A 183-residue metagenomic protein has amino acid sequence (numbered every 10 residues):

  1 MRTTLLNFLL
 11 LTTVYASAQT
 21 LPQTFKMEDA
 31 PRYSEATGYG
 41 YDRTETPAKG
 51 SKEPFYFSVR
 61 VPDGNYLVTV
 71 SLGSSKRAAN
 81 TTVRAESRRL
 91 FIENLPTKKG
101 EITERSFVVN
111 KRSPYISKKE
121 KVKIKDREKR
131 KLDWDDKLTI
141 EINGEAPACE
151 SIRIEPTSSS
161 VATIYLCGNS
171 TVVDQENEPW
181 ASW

Functional and structural regions predicted by a protein language model:
M1-T20: Bacterial Sec-dependent N-terminal signal peptides
Q19, I140, A146-W183: Serine-esterase "nucleophile elbow" of acetyl-processing enzymes
Q19-S58: Glycan-recognition and processing domains
F55-V59, I92-K98, D126-R130: Beta-strand-rich interaction surfaces with strong enrichment in secreted/lumenal proteins
F57, L72-I92: Short, surface-exposed beta-strand/strand-loop-strand elements in extracellular ectodomains
G64-S71: A short tyrosine-centered beta-strand micro-motif
E93-I124: Extracellular carbohydrate recognition and processing domains and analogous Trp-centered ligand-binding platforms
K111-E120, K129-N143: Noncatalytic modules at the cell exterior or secretory-pathway interfaces, chiefly beta-strand-rich lectin/adhesion
